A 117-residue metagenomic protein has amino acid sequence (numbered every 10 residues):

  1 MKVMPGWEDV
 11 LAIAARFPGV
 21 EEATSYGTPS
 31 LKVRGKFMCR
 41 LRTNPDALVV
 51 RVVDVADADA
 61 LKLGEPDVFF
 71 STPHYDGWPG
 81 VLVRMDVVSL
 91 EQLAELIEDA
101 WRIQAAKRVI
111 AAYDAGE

Functional and structural regions predicted by a protein language model:
M1-E117: Charge-dense, helix-prone N-terminal extensions
